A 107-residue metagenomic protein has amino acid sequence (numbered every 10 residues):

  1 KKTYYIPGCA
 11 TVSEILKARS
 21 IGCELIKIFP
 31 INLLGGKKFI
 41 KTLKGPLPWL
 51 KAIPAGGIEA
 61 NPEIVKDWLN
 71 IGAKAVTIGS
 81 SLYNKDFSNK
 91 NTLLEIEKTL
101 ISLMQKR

Functional and structural regions predicted by a protein language model:
K1, R19, I40-L47, E97-R107: Surface-exposed amphipathic alpha-helices with a cationic face
K1-C9, K17-P30, G36: Active-site beta->alpha loop and helix N-cap motifs at the rims of alpha/beta catalytic domains
Y5-G8, I26-I28, K51-G56, V76-I78: Hydrophobic faces of well-ordered beta-strands that scaffold small-molecule active sites in alpha/beta enzyme cores
P7-V12, N32-L33, P54-P62: Glycine-rich beta-to-alpha transition loops that act as phosphate-gripper elements at the mouths of alpha/beta enzyme
S13-I21, I58-V76: Catalytic cores of alpha/beta
E24-K27, F39, P46-K51: A contiguous pocket-lining binding segment that forms or flanks enzyme active sites
K27-G36, G72-T92: Glycine-rich phosphate-binding active-site loops on the catalytic face of alpha/beta enzymes
L69, K85-R107: C-terminal helical cap(s) of enzyme catalytic domains, especially alpha/beta-barrels
